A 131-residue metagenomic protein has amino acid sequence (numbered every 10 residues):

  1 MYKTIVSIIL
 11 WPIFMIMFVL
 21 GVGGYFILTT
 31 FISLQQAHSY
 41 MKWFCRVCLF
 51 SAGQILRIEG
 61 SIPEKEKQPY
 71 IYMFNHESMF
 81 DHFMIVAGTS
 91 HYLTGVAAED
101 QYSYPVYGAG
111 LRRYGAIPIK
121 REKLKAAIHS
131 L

Functional and structural regions predicted by a protein language model:
M1-R57, A109-G110: A transmembrane-helix-recognition feature enriched in membrane-embedded lipid enzymes and envelope glyco-/phospholipid
Q54-L131: Soluble catalytic domains of membrane acyltransferases
